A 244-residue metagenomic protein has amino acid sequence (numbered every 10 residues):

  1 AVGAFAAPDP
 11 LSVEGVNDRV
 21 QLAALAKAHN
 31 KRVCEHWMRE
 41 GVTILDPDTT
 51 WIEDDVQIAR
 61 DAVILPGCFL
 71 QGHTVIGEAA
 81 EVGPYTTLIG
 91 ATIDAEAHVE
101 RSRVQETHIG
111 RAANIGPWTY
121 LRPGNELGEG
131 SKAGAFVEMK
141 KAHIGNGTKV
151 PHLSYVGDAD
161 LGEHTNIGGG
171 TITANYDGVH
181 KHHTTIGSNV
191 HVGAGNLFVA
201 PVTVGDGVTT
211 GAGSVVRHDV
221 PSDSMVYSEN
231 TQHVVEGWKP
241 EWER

Functional and structural regions predicted by a protein language model:
A1-T49, D54-V56, D61, S222-S224 (+1 more regions): Terminal amphipathic alpha-helical/low-complexity segments used for targeting or macromolecular assembly
V2-K27, K31, V56-A59, L65-R101 (+2 more regions): Terminal amphipathic helices with adjacent charged low-complexity linkers/tails
M38, I44, T50-I52, V56-I58 (+7 more regions): Hydrophobic beta-strand core residues of beta-sandwich domains
D46, I52-E53, L65, P151 (+1 more regions): Thr-Gly-centered strand-to-loop micro-motif
T49, G67, T210-A212: Glycine-rich, charged/polar anion/phosphate-binding loops that engage phosphate groups from diverse ligands
Y85, T92-D94, H98-R244: Glycine-rich hexapeptide-repeat left-handed beta-helix
